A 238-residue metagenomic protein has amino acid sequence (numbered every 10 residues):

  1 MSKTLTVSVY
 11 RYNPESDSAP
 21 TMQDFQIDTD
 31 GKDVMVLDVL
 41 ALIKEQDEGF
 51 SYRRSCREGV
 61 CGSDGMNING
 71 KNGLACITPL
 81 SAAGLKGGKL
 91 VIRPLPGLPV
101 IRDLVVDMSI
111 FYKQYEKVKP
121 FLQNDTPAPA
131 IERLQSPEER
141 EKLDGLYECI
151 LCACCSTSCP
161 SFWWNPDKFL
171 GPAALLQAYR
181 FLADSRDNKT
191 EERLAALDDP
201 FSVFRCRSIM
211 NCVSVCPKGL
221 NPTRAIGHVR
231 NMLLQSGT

Functional and structural regions predicted by a protein language model:
S2-V7: Short structural boundary motif marking the start of a folded domain
V9-E15: Short polar catalytic/cofactor-binding loops
Q23-V34: Short, contiguous acidic and Ser/Thr-rich linear segments
D28, N67-G70: Short strand-turn-strand beta-turns centered on an Asx-Gly dipeptide
V34-E48, L90-T238: Ferredoxin-type iron-sulfur electron-transfer modules in oxidoreductases and energy-metabolism complexes
C56-G65: Short, structured protein-protein interaction patches enriched in aromatics and acidic/basic residues, typified by
G65-M66, C159: Short beta-strand scaffold segments in enzyme catalytic cores
K71-I92: Glycine-rich phosphate/adenylate-binding loop and adjacent beta-alpha elements of nucleotide- or dinucleotide-binding
